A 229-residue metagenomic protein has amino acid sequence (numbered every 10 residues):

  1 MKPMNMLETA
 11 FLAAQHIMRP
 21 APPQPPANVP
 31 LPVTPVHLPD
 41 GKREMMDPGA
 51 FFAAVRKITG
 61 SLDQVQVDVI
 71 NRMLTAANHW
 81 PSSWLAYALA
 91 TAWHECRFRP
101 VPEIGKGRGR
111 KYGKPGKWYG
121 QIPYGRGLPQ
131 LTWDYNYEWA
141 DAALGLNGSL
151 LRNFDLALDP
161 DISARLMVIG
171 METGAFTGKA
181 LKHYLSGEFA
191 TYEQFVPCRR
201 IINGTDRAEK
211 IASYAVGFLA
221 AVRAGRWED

Functional and structural regions predicted by a protein language model:
M1-T75, H79-W84, F189-V196, A208-D229: Extracellular cell-wall/glycan-interacting regions and their flexible linkers
P39-R72, A77, S83-T173: Peptidoglycan-targeting cell-wall enzymes and recognition modules
G125, D161-V168, G178, K182 (+2 more regions): Short amphipathic alpha-helical surface patches that serve as generic macromolecular interface elements
E138-L150, M171-E193, E209: Substrate-binding/catalytic groove segments of enzymes that remodel or degrade extracellular structural polymers
